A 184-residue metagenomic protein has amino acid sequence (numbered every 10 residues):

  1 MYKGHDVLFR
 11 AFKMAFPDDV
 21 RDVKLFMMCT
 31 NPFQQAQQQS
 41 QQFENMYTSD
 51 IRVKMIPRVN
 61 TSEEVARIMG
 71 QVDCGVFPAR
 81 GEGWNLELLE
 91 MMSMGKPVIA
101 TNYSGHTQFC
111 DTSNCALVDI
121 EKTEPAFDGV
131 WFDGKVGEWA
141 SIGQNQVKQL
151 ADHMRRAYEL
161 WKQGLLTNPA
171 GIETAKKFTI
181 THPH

Functional and structural regions predicted by a protein language model:
M1-M14: A conserved mid-protein helix/loop that constitutes part of the nucleotide-sugar donor-binding site
V7, N85-S93, V98, G105-Q108: A short, glycine- and acidic-residue-rich donor-binding loop in the catalytic cores of nucleotide-sugar-dependent
C29, Q37-E63: Nucleotide-activated donor-binding/catalytic signature segment of Leloir-type glycosyltransferases, i.e., the conserved
S62-A66, W84-N85, S104-F109, L117 (+1 more regions): Short glycine/proline-enriched, acidic/aromatic patches that form the donor-sugar handling elements
A66-V72: Short alpha-helical donor nucleotide-sugar binding micro-motif in glycosyltransferases
R80: Aromatic "clamp/platform" in nucleotide-sugar-dependent glycosyltransferases that forms part of the donor/acceptor
P97-A100, A116-D119: Short hydrophobic beta-strand element within catalytic cores of glycosyltransferases and related nucleotide-activated
S141-Q149, E159-H184: A charged, aromatic-enriched C-terminal amphipathic alpha-helix characteristic of glycosyltransferases across folds
